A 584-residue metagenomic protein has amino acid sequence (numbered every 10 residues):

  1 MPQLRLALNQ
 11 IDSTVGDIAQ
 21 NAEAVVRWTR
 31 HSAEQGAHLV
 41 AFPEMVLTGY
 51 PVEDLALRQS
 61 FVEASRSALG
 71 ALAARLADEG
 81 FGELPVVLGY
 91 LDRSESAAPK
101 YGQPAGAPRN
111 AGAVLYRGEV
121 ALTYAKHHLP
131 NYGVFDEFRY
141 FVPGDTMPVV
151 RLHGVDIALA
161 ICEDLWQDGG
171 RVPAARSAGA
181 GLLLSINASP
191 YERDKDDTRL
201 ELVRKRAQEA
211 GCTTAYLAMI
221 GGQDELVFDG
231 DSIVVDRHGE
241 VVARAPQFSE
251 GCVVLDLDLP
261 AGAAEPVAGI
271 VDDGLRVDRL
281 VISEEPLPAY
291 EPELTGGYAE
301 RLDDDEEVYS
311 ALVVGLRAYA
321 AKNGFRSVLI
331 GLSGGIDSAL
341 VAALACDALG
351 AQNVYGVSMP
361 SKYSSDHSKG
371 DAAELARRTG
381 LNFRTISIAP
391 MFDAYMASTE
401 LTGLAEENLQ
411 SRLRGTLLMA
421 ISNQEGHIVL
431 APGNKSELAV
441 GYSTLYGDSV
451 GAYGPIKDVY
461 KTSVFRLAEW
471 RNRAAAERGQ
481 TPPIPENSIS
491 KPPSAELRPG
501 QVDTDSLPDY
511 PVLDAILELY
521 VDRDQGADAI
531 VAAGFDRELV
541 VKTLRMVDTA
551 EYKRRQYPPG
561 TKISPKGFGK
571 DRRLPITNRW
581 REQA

Functional and structural regions predicted by a protein language model:
M1-G331, D347, F383: Enzyme catalytic cores with a strong preference for nitrogen-chemistry domains
R151-H153, R237, A261-S333, S338-A584: ATP/NTP-dependent adenylation/nucleotidyl-transfer catalytic domains that generate, transfer, or process NMP-activated
